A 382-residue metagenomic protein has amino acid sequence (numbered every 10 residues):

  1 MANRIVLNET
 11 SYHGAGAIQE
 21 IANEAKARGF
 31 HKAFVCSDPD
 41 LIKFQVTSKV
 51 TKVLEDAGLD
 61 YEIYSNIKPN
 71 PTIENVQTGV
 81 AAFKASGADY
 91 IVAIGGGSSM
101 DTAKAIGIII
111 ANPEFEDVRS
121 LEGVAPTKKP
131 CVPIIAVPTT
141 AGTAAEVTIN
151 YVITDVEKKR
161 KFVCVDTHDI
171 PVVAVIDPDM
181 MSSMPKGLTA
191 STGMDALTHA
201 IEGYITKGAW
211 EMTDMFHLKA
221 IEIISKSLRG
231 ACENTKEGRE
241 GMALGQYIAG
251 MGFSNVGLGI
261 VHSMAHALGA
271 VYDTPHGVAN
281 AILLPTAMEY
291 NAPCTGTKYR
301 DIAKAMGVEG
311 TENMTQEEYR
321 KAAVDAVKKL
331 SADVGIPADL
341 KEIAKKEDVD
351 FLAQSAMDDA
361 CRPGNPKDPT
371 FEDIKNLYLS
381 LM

Functional and structural regions predicted by a protein language model:
M1-Y64: An N-terminal, well-structured beta->alpha segment
I18-I21, K43-V46, I73-V76, S99-A103 (+3 more regions): Short glycine/serine/threonine-rich phosphate/pyrophosphate-binding segments that cradle anionic phosphate groups
I42-F115, R229-R239: N-terminal small/polar loop signature for handling phosphorylated ligands or for N-terminal nucleophile
E74-D179: Glycine/threonine-rich beta-strand-loop-alpha-helix active-site module that forms ligand/phosphate-binding
N150-V256, E372: Carboxylate- and glycine-rich phosphate/diphosphate-binding segment that chelates Mg2+/Mn2+
T274-A338: Active-site pocket-lining segment
E309-M382: C-terminal charged capping/lid subdomain of soluble metabolic enzymes
